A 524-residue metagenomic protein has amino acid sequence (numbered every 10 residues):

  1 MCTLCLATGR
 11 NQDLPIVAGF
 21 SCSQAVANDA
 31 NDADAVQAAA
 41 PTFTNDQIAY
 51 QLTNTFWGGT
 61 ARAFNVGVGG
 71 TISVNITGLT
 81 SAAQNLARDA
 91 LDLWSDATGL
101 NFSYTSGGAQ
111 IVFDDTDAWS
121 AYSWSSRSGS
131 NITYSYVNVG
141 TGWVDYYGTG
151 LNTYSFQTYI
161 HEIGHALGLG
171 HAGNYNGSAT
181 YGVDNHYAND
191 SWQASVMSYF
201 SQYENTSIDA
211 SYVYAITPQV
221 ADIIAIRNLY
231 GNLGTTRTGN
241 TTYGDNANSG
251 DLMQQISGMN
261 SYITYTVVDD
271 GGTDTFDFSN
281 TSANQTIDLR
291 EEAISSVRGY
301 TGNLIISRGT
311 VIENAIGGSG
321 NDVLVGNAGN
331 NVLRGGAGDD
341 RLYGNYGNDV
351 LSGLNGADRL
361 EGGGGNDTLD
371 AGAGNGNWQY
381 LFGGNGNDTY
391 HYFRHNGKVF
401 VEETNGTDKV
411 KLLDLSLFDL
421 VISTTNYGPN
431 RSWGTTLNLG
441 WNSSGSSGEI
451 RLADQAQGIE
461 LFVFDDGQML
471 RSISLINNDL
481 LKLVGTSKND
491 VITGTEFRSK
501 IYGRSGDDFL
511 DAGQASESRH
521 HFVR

Functional and structural regions predicted by a protein language model:
M1, G309, E313, G434-K482: Low-complexity acidic/polar repeat-biased segments
M1-A82: Disordered inhibitory propeptide/activation segment of secreted metzincin zinc metalloprotease zymogens, centered on
A35-R62, G67, A82-W192, Y199-T206 (+4 more regions): Metzincin-family zinc-dependent endopeptidase catalytic domain
L79, G108, D117-W119, W143-V144 (+11 more regions): Acidic glycine-/aspartate-rich tracts in secreted/extracellular proteins
A82, Y146-G148, T153-Y154, G177-D184 (+7 more regions): Acidic, glycine-rich calcium-binding repeat modules characteristic of RTX/beta-roll and related beta-solenoid repeat
G164, M197, T217-G234: Extended catalytic-interface subdomain
T236, T241-Y243, R471-D490: Disulfide-bonded cysteine-rich modules in secreted/extracellular proteins, activating on the conserved Cys frameworks
D245-A247, T286-N314, G376, I473-K482 (+1 more regions): Acidic/polar low-complexity surface segments
